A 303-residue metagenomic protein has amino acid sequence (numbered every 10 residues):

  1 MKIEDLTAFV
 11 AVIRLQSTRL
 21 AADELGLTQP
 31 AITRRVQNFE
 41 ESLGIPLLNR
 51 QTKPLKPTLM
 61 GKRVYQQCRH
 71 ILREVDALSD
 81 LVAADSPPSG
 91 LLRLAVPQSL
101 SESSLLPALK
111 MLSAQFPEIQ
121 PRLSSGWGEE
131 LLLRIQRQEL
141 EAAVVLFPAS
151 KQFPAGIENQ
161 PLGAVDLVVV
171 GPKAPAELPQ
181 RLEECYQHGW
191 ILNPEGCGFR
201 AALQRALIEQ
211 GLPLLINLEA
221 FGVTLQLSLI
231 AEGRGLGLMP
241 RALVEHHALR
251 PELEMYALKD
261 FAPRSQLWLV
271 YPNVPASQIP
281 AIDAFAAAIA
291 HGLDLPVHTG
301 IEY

Functional and structural regions predicted by a protein language model:
V10, S42-L43, V64-S86: Alpha-helical linker/hinge and terminal dimerization helices associated with HTH transcriptional regulators
V10-T28: Short helix-boundary/capping micro-motifs
E40-P57: A short LG(V/I)-centered, amphipathic sequence patch enriched for acidic residue(s) preceding the LG motif
S89-K151: Central regulatory/effector-binding core of bacterial HTH transcription factors
W127-G128, Q136-E139, L146, G198-E254: Hydrophobic hinge/microswitch elements
G156-P194: Flexible hinge/capping segments at coil-to-helix
E177, H188-Q210, Q278-I279, A286-A287 (+1 more regions): Secondary-structure junction motif
R241-E252, D260-Y303: C-terminal effector-binding regulatory domain of bacterial HTH transcription factors
